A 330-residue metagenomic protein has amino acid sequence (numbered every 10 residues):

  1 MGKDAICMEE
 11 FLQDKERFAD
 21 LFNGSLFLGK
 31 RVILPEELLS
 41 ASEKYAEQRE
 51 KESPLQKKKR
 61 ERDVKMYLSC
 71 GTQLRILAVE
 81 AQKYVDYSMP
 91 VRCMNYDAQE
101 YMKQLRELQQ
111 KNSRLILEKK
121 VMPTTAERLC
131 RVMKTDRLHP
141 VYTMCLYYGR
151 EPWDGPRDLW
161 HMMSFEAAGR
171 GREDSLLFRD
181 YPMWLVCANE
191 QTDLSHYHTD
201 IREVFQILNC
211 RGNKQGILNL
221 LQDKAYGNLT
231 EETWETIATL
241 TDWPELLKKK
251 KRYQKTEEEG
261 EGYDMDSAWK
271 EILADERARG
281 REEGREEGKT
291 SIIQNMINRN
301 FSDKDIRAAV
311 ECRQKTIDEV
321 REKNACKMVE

Functional and structural regions predicted by a protein language model:
M1-E330: Elongated, amphipathic alpha-helical interaction scaffolds
